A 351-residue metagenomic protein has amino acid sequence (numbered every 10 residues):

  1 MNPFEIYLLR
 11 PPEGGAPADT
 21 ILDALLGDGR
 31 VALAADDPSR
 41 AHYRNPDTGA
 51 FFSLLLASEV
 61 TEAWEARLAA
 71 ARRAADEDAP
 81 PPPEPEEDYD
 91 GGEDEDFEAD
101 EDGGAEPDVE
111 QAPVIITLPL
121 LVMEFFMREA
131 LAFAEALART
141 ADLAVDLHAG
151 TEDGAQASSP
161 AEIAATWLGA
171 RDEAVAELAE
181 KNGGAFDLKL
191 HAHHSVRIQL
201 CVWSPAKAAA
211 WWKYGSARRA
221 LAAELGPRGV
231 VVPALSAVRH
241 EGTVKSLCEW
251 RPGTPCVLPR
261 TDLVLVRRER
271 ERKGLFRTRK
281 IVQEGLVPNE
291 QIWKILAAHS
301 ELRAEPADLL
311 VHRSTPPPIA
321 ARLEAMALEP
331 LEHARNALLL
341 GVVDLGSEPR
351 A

Functional and structural regions predicted by a protein language model:
M1-A351: Acidic (Asp/Glu-rich) sequence patches and key acidic residues that form negatively charged surfaces used
